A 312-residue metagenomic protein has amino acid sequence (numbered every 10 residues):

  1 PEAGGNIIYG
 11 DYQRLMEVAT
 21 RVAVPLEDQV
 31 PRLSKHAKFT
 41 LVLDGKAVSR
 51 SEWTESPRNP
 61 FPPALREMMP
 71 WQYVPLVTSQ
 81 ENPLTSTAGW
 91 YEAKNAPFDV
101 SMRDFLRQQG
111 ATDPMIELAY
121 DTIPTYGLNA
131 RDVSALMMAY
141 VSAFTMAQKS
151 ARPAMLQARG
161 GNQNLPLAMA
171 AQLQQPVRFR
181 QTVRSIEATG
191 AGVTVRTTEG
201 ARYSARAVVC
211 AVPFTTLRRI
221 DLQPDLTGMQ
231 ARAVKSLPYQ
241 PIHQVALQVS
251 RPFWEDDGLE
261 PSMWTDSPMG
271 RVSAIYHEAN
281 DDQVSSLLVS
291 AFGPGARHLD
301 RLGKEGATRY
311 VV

Functional and structural regions predicted by a protein language model:
P1-V312: FAD-dinucleotide binding site
